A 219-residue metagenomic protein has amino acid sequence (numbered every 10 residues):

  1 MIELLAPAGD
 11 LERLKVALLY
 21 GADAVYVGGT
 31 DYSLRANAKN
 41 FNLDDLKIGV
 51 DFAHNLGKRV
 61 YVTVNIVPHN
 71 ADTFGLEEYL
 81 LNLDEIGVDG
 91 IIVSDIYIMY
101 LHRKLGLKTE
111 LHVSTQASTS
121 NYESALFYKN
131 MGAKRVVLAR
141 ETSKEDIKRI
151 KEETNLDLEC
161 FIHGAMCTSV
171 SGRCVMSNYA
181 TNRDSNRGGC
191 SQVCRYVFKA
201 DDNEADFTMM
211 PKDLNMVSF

Functional and structural regions predicted by a protein language model:
M1-T119, D146-F219: Active-site pocket-lining/capping segments in soluble small-molecule metabolic enzymes
E110, G132, V136-L138: Acidic, glycine-enriched active-site microenvironments
L138-E141, D146-K148: Catalytic domains of cell-wall/extracellular-matrix polysaccharide-remodeling enzymes, centered on de-N-acetylation
